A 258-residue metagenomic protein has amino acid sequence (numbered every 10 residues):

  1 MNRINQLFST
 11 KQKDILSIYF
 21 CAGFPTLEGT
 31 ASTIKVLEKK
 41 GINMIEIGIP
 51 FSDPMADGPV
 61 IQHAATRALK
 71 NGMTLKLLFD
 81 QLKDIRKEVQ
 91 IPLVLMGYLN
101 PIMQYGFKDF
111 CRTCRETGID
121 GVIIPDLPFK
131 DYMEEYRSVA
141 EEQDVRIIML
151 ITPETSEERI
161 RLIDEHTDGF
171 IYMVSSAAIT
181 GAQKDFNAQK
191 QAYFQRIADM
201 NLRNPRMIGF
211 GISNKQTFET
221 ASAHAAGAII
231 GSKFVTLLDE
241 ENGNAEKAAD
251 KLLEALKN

Functional and structural regions predicted by a protein language model:
M1-F20, K83-K87: N-terminal amphipathic alpha-helix/helix-capping segment at the start of soluble metabolic enzymes
M1-L7, S52-I61, M73-K83, I102-K108 (+5 more regions): Active-site-adjacent beta->alpha loops and helix N-cap segments on the catalytic face of soluble alpha/beta enzymes
L16-F20, I45-I47, L93-G97, V122-I124 (+4 more regions): Hydrophobic faces of well-ordered beta-strands that scaffold small-molecule active sites in alpha/beta enzyme cores
L27-L37, T155-H166, I212-A228: Catalytic cores of alpha/beta
N43-D53, I119-K130, I171-A182, H224-N244: Glycine-rich phosphate-binding active-site loops on the catalytic face of alpha/beta enzymes
V60-V94, S138-T152, A188-R206, A248-N258: Alpha-helix-loop-beta-strand connector modules within alpha/beta enzyme cores
K70-M73, G118-Y132, R146-T155, V174: Catalytic beta/alpha-barrel core
L78, Q195-N204, S213-E219, A223-N258: Alpha/beta catalytic cores of nucleotide-metabolism and tRNA/nucleoside-modifying enzymes
